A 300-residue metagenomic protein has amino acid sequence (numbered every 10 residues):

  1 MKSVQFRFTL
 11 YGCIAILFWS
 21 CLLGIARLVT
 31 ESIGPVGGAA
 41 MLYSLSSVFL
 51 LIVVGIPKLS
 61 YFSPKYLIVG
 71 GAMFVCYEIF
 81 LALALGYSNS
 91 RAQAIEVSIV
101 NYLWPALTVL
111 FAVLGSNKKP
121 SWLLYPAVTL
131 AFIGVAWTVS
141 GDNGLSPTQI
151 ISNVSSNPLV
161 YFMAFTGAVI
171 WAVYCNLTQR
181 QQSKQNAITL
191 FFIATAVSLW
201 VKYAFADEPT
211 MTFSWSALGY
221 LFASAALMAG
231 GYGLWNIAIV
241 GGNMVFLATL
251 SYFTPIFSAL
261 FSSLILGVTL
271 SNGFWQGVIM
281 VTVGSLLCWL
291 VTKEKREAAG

Functional and structural regions predicted by a protein language model:
V4-F8, E31-V36, A40, L59-K65 (+3 more regions): Juxtamembrane helix-entry segments on the extracytoplasmic side of multipass membrane proteins
L17-S20, G24, L51, G71-V75 (+10 more regions): Hydrophobic/small/kink-forming positions within alpha-helical transmembrane segments of polytopic membrane proteins
F18-I25, P57-I95, W137, A226-G242: Specific transmembrane alpha-helical segments of multi-pass solute transporters/efflux pumps, especially DMT/EamA
G24, S47-L51, P105-L114, L145-D207 (+2 more regions): Transmembrane alpha-helical segments that form core, pore/gating elements of small-molecule transporters/exporters
V29, G38, A84, L114-S116 (+6 more regions): Hydrophobic/aromatic residues within transmembrane alpha-helices of multi-pass small-molecule transporters
G37-V48, G86-N117, M244-S263: Specific alpha-helical transmembrane segments that line the substrate/conduction pathway and gating interfaces
L45, L50, V69, F74 (+4 more regions): Hydrophobic transmembrane alpha-helices of multi-pass small-molecule transport proteins
L51-P57, L103-T129, I256-Q276: C-terminal transmembrane-helix exit sites in multi-pass transporters
